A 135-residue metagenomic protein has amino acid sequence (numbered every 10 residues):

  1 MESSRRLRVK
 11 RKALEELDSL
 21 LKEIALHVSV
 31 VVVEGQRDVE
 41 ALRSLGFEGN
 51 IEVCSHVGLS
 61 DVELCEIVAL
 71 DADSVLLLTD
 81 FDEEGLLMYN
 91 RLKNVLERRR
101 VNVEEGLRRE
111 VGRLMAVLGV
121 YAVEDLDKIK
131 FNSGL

Functional and structural regions predicted by a protein language model:
M1-V28, Q36, E63-L64: Phosphate-handling DNA/RNA-contact segment within nucleic-acid enzymes
E2, S44-L45, G49-L135: TOPRIM fold recognition
L14-S19, V39-G46, A69-L70: Generic detector of short, locally flexible boundary/turn motifs and exposed helical patches
H27-E52: Short, contiguous, helix-prone interaction/anchoring segments in small proteins
